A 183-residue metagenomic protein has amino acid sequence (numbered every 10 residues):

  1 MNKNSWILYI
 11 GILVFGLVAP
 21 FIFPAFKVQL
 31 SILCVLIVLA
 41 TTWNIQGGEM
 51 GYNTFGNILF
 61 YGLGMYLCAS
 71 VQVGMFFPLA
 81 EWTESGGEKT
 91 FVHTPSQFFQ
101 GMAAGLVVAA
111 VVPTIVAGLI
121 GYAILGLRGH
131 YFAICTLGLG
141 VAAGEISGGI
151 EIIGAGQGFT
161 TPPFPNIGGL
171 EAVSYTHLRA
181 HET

Functional and structural regions predicted by a protein language model:
M1-R179: Transmembrane alpha-helices and adjacent helix-loop boundaries
